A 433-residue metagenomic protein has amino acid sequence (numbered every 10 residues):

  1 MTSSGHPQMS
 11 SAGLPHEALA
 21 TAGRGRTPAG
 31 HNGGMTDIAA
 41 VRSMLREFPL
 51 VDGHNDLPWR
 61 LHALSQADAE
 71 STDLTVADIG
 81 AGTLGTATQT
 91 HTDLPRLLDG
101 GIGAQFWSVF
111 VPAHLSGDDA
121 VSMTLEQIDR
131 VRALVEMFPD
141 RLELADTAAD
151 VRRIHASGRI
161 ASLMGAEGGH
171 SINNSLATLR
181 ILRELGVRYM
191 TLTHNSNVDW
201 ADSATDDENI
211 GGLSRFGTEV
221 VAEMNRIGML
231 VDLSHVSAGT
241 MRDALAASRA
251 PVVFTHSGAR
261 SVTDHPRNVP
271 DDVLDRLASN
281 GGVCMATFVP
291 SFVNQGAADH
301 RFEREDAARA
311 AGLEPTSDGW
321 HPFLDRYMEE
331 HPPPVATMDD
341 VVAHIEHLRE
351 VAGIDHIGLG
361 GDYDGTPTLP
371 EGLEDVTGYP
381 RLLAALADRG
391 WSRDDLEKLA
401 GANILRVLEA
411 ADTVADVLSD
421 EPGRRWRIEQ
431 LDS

Functional and structural regions predicted by a protein language model:
T2-S3, S10: Alpha-helix boundary/capping motif
H6-P7, L14: Compositionally biased, intrinsically disordered low-complexity segments enriched in Pro/Arg/Gln/His
L19, R24, P28-I210, R260 (+1 more regions): N-terminal hydrophobic targeting/anchoring segments and the immediately downstream early-domain regions of hydrolases
G211-E219: Active-site glycine-rich loop that binds ribose-phosphate moieties when present
V220-L233, G239-T240, D271-S279, H347: Substrate-binding cleft of carbohydrate-active enzyme catalytic domains
I227, S234-G239, T287, L396 (+1 more regions): Glycoside hydrolase catalytic-domain context in secreted enzymes
A244-R249: Short, surface-exposed basic-aromatic patches at helix termini and helix-loop junctions that form
P251-S257: Short hydrophobic/aromatic-enriched beta-strand-loop microsegments
